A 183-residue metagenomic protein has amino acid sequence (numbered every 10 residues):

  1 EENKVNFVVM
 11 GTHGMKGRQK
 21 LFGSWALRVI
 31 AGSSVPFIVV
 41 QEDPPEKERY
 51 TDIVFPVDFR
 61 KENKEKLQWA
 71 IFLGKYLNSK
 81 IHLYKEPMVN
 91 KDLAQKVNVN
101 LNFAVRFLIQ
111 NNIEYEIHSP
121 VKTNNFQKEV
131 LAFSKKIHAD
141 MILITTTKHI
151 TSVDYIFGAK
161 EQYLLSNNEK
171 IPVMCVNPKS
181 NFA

Functional and structural regions predicted by a protein language model:
E1-P44, K135-A183: Gly/Ser-rich helix-loop-strand patches that form or flank binding pockets for ribonucleotide-derived cofactors
G14-K16, F59-K61, P87-D92, V121 (+1 more regions): Short histidine/acidic/glycine/proline-rich micro-motifs that form metal- and phosphate-coordinating active-site loops
A26-I30, N112-I117: Acidic/glycine-enriched edge-of-secondary-structure segments
G32-S33, P44-Y84, N90-N111, N167-N168 (+1 more regions): Short acidic/Ser/Thr-enriched loop-to-helix initiation segments
F37, I81, E114-I117, V173: Hydrophobic anchor at the start of a short beta-strand that flanks the dinucleotide cofactor-binding loop
N63-K64, F126-Q127, E161: Short, well-ordered alpha-helical microsegments
I117-N124: Short beta->alpha junction loops
